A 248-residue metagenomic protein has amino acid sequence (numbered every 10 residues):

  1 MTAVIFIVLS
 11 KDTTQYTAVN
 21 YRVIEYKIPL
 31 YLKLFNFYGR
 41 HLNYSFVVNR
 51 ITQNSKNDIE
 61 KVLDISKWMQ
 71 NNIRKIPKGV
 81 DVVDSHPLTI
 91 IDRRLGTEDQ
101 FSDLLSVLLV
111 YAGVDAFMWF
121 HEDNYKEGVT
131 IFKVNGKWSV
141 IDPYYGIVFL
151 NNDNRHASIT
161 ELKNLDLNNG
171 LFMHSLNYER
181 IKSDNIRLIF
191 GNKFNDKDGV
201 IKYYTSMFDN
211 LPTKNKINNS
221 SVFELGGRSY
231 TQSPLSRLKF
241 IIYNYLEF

Functional and structural regions predicted by a protein language model:
M1-V8: Hydrophobic membrane-insertion alpha-helices, especially the h-region of bacterial N-terminal signal peptides
V8-Q15: Hydrophobic single-pass membrane-insertion segments
Y16-R93: Secondary-structure boundary elements
N57-L63, V110-A116, N135-W138: Loop/turn elements at helix/coil->beta-strand transitions in domains of secreted/extracellular proteins
V62, S102, K182-S183: A structural signal for well-ordered alpha-helical scaffolds and beta->alpha junctions
N71-K133: Active-site neighborhood of thiol-dependent amide/isopeptide-bond enzymes
K133, K137-V140, Y144-F248: His-Asp-centered catalytic microenvironments across diverse enzyme cores, prominently the transglutaminase-like
